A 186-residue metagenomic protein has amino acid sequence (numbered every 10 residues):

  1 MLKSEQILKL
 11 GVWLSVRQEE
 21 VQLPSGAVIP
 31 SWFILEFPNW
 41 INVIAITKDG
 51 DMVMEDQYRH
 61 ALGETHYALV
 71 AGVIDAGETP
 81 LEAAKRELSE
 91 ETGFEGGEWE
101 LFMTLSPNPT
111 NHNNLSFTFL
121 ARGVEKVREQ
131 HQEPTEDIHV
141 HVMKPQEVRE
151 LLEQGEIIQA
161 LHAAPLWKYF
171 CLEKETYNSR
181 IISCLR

Functional and structural regions predicted by a protein language model:
L2, E95-F102: A short coil-to-beta-strand element that immediately follows conserved catalytic motifs
E5-I7, M103-N108: Short, solvent-exposed loop/turn elements at beta->coil junctions and helix N-caps that rim active or binding pockets
I7-N42, K48: Acidic, metal-coordinating catalytic segment for phosphate/diphosphate chemistry, firing primarily on the Nudix
R17-S25, L105-R128, H141: Active-site-adjacent beta-strand/loop module that shapes the phosphate/pyrophosphate-binding cleft
A27, T65, A76, T110 (+2 more regions): Nudix hydrolase/Nudix homology domain
L35-F37, N42-R86, Q132-P134: Conserved Nudix-box catalytic region and its N-terminal flanking loop in Nudix hydrolases and closely related
V53, A68, E87-S89, E100-L101 (+1 more regions): Conserved beta-strand segments that form the floor/walls of ligand-binding pockets within enzyme and binding domains
E78-E82, E91-E98: Beta-rich strand-turn-strand
